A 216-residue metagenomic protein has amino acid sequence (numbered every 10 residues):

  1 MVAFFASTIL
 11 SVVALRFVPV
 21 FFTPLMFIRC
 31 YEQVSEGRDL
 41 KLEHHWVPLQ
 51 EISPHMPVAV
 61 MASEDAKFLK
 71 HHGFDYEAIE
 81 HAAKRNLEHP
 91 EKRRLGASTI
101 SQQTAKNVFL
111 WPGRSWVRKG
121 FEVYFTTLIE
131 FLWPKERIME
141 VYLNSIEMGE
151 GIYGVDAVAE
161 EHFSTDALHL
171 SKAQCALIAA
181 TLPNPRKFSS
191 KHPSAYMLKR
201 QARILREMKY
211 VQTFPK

Functional and structural regions predicted by a protein language model:
M1-K216: Juxtamembrane regions of bacterial inner-membrane/periplasmic proteins, predominantly the peptidoglycan biogenesis
